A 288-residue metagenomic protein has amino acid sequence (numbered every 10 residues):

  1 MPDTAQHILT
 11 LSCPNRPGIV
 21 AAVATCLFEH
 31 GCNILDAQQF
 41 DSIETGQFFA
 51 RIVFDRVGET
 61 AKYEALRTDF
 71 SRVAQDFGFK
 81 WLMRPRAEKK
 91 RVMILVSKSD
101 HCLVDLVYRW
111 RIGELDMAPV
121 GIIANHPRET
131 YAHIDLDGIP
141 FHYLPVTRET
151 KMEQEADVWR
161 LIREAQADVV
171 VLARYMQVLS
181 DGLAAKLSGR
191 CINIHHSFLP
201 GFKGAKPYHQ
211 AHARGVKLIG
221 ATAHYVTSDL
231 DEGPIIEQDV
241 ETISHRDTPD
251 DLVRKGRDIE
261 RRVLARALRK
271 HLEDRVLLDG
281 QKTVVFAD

Functional and structural regions predicted by a protein language model:
P2-P14: Short glycine-/aliphatic-rich beta-strand segments at the starts of folded cytosolic domains
D3, E29, E44-G46: Solvent-exposed loop and beta-edge segments used for protein-protein assembly and interaction
A21-A22, R266: Alpha-helical macromolecular-interaction surfaces
A24-F28, R109-I112: Short, solvent-exposed amphipathic alpha-helical segments in soluble enzyme and RNA/protein-processing domains
F28-I34, A74-G78: Short secondary-structure junctions
N33, Q39-F40: Short edge beta-strands and adjacent turn/loop segments
F40-D288: One-carbon transfer enzymes
